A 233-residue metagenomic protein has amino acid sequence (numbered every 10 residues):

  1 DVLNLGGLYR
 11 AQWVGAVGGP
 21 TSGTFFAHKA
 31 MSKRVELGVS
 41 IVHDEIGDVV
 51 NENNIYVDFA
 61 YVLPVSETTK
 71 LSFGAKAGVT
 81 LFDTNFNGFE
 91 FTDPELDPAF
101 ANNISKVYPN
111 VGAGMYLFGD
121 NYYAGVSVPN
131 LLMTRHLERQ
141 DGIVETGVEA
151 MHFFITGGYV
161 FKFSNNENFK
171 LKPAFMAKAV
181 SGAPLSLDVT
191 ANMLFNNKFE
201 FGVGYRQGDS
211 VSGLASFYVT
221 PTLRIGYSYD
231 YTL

Functional and structural regions predicted by a protein language model:
D1-L233: Subset of outer-membrane beta-barrel
